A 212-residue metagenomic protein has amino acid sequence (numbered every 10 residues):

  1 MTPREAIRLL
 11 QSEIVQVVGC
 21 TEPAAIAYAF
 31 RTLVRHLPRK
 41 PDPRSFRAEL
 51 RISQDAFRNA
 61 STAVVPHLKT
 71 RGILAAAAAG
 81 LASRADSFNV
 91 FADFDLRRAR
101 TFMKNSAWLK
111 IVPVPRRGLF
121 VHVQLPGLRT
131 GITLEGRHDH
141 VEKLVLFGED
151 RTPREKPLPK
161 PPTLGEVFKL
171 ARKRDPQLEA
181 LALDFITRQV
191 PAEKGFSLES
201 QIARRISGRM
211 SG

Functional and structural regions predicted by a protein language model:
M1-E5, T21-Y28, L68-G72, A76 (+5 more regions): Conserved active-site and cofactor/substrate-binding residues in soluble primary-metabolism enzymes
M1-I7, P43-A56, M210-G212: Acidic-glycine-rich active-site phosphate/pyrophosphate-binding loop
T2, K40-R44, T70, V112-R117 (+1 more regions): Solvent-exposed alpha-helices and their adjacent loops that cap or buttress functional pockets in soluble metabolic
E5-V18, L181-F185: Generic N-terminal amphipathic, Lys/Arg-enriched alpha-helix
Q11, V15, V34-D42, A82-S87 (+4 more regions): Generic secondary-structure signature for well-ordered alpha-helical cores
P23-R39: Alpha-helical support elements that line or immediately flank enzyme active sites and cofactor-binding pockets
S45-V90, R100-F102, S106: A structural-propensity feature for long, helix-poor, extended segments
K104-G212: Signature of multi-pass transmembrane helix bundles
